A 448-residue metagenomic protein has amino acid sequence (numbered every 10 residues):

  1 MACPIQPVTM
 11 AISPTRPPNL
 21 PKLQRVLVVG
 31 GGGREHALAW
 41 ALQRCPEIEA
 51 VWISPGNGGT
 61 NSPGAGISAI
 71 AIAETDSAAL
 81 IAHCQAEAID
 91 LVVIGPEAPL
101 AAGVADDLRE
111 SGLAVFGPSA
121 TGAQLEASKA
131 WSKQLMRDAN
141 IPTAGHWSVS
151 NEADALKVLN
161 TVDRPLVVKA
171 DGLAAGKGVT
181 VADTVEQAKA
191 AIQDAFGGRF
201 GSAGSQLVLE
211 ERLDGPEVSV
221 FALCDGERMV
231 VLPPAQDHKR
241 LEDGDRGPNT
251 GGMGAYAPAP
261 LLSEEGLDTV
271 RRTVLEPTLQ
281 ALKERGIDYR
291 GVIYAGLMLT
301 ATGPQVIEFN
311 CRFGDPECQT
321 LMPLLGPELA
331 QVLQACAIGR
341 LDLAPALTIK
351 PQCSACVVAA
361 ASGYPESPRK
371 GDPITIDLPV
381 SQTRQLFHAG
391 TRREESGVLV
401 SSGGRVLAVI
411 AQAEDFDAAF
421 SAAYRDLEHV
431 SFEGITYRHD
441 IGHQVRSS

Functional and structural regions predicted by a protein language model:
C3, M10-A120: ATP-binding N-terminal substructure of ATP-dependent carboxylate-amine bond-forming enzymes
P18-P21, Q43-R44, N61-S62, A86 (+14 more regions): Solvent-exposed alpha-helices and their adjacent loops that cap or buttress functional pockets in soluble metabolic
S68-D76, W147-N151, A182: Short acidic-hydrophobic, aromatic-tinged amphipathic segments that line or gate anion-handling sites
F116-G178: A conserved helix-loop-beta module that forms one wall/lid of the active-site cleft in ATP-utilizing catalytic domains
V179-C318: Internal nucleotide-binding/catalytic subdomain
R271-I293, N310-T383, E394: Active-site "cap" helix and flanking loop/linker of ATP-utilizing ligase/carboxylase catalytic domains
T391-E395, V400-S448: Generic C-terminus detector
